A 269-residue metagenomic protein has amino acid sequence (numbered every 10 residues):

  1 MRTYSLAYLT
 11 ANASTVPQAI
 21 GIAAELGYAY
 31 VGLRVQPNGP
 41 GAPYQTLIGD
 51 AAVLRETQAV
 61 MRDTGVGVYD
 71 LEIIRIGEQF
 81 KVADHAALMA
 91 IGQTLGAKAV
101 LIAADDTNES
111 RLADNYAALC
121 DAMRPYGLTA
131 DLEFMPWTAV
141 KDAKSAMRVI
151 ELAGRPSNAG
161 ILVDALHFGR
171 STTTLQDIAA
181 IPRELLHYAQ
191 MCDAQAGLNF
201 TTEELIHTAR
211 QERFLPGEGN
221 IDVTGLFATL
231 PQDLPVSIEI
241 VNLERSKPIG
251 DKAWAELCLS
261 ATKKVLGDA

Functional and structural regions predicted by a protein language model:
M1-Y8, N12-Y30, E56-Q58, R62 (+3 more regions): Histidine-acidic metal/acid-base catalytic patches
T10-N12, V35-G39, R75-G77, D105-N108 (+4 more regions): Active-site-proximal loop/turn and secondary-structure-junction residues that shape catalytic pockets, frequently
Q18, V60-G67, R75-G160, R170: Active-site acidic/histidine proton-transfer and metal-coordination neighborhood in alpha/beta enzyme cores
V31-G32, Y69-L71, V100-I102, A130 (+2 more regions): Hydrophobic residues within beta-strands of alpha/beta enzymes
G32-E56: Glycine-rich, proline-tolerant flexible connector loops at the mouths of alpha/beta enzymes
G39-Y44, L132, E244-P248: A short acidic, helix-capping loop that chelates divalent metal ions and anchors anionic groups
Q45-V53, F80-A87, T107-D114, T138-K141 (+3 more regions): Alpha-helix N-cap and loop-to-helix initiation/capping positions
I48-Y69, D121-G127, I221-A228: Alpha-helix-loop-beta-strand connector modules within alpha/beta enzyme cores
